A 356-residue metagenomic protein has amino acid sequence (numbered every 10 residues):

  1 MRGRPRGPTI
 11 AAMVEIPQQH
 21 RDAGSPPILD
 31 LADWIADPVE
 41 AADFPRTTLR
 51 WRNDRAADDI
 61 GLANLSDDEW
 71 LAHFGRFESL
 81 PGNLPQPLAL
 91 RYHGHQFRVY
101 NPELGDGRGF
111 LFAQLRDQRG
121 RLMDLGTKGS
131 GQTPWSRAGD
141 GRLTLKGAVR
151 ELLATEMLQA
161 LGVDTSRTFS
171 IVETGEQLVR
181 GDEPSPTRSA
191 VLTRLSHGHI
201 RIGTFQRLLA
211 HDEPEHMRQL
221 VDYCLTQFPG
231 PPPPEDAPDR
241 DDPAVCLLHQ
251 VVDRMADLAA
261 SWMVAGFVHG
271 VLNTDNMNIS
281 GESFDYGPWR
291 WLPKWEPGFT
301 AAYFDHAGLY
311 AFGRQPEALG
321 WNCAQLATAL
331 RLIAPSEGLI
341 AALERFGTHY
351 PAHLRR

Functional and structural regions predicted by a protein language model:
M1-A12: N-terminal amphipathic/basic-hydrophobic helices that include classical n-h-c signal peptides and signal-anchor
I10-R91, H306-R356: Regulatory N- and C-terminal appendages and interdomain linkers associated with kinase/kinase-like NTP transferase
Q19-P26, D37-E40, G120-L125, P186-L192 (+2 more regions): Short, functional N-terminal and low-complexity linear motifs
S25-A32, M123-P134, V221-L225, K294-F304: Active-site-adjacent bridging/hinge elements
E40-A42, D140-R142, V245-C246: Short, contiguous strand/loop micro-motifs
R46-L49, R55-D67, F74-D236, S280-E282 (+1 more regions): Conserved ATP-binding subdomain of kinase catalytic cores across diverse folds
A148, Q177-H269, S280-R356: ATP-dependent phospho-/nucleotidyl transfer catalytic cores
L272, M277: Hydrophobic HxD+1 residue recognition
